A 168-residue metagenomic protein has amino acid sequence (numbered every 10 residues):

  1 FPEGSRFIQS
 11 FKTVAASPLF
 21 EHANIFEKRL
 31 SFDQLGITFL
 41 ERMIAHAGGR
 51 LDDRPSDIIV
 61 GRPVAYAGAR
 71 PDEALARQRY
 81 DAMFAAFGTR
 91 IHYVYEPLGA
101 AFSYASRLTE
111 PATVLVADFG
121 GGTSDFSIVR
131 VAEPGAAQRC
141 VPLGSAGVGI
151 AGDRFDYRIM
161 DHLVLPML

Functional and structural regions predicted by a protein language model:
F1-R70, A74-D81, Y157-I159, V164-L168: Phosphate-binding loop and its immediate beta->loop->alpha context in nucleotide/phosphate-handling enzymes
E3-R6, F11-K12, A105-C140: Gly/Thr-rich phosphate-binding beta-strand-loop-beta motif of the actin/hexokinase/Hsp70
K12, A101, S145-G147: Generic secondary-structure boundary/loop-capping signal
G48-D52, V64, A76-T113: Hydrophobic, small-residue-rich alpha-helical packing segments that form membrane-like cores
D57-R62, V116, L143-A146: Extended hydrophobic secondary-structure segments that form protein cores and membrane-embedded regions
V64-A67, L98-G99, G121-S124, E133 (+1 more regions): Conserved nucleotide-binding/hydrolysis micro-motifs of P-loop NTPases
A67, P71, L75, H92 (+2 more regions): Alpha-helix capping and helix-loop boundary segments enriched in small/acidic/polar residues
R130-L168: Phosphate-binding glycine-rich/basic clefts of nucleotide- and phosphate-handling proteins, predominantly
